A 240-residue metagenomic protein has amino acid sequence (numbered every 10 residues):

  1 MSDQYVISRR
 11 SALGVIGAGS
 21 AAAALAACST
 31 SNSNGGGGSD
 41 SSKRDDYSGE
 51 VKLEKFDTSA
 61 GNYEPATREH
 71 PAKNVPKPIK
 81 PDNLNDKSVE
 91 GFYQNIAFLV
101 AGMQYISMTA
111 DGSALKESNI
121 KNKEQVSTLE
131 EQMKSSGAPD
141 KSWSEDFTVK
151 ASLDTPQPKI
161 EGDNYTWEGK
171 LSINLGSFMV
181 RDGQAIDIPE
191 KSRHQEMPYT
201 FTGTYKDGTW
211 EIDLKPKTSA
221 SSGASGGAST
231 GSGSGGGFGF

Functional and structural regions predicted by a protein language model:
M1-I7, G19-A23: Secretory targeting signals
R9-L13: N-terminal export leaders
I16, A21-L25, S29-G91: Juxtamembrane and targeting peptides
G19, G37-E54, K159-F240: Exposed beta-sheet edge and beta->alpha loop/turn motif
T67-E145: Core segments of small alpha/beta cavity-forming domains
Y105-G112, S152-N164, G169: N-terminal short leaders/motifs
A138-P158: A short, amphipathic edge element
